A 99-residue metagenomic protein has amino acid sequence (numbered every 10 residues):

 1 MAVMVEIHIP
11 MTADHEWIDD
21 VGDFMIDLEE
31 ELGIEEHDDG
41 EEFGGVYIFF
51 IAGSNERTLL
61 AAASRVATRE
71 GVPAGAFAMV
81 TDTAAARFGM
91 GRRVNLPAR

Functional and structural regions predicted by a protein language model:
M4-L32: Surface-exposed, low-hydrophobicity interaction/linker segments
T12-I18, R57-L60, A85-G89: Short, surface-exposed beta-strand/loop "edge" segments at domain boundaries and coil↔beta transitions
D20-I26, A61-T68: Short amphipathic alpha-helices in soluble, non-transmembrane regions that often serve as interface/regulatory elements
E29-I34, G71-A74: Short secondary-structure junctions
G33-V66: Short, intrinsically disordered low-complexity segments
F49-I51, T83-F88: Short, conserved secondary-structure transition motifs
R69-A84: Conserved short beta-strand edge segments in small beta-sheet-based binding/regulatory domains
A85-R99: Short, low-order "capping/linker" segments at domain edges
